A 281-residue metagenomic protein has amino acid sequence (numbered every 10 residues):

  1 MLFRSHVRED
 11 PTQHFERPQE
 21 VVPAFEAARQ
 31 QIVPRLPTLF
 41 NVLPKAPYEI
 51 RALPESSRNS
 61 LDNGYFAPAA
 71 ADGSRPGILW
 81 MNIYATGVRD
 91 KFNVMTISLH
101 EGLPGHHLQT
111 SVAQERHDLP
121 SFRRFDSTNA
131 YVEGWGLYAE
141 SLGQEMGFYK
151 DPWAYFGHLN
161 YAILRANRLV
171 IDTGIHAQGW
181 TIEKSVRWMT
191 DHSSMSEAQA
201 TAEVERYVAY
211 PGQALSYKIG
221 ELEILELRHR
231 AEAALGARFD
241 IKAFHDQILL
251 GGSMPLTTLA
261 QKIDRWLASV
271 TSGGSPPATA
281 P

Functional and structural regions predicted by a protein language model:
M1-P281: N-terminal maturation segment of proteins
